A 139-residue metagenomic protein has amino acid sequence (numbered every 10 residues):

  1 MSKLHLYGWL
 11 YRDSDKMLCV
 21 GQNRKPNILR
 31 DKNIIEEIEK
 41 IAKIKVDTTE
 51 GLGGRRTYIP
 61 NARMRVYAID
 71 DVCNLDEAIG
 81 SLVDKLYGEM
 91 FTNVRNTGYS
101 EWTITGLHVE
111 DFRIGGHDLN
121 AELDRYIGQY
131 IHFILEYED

Functional and structural regions predicted by a protein language model:
S2-R125, Y130, L135-D139: Short beta-rich binding modules
